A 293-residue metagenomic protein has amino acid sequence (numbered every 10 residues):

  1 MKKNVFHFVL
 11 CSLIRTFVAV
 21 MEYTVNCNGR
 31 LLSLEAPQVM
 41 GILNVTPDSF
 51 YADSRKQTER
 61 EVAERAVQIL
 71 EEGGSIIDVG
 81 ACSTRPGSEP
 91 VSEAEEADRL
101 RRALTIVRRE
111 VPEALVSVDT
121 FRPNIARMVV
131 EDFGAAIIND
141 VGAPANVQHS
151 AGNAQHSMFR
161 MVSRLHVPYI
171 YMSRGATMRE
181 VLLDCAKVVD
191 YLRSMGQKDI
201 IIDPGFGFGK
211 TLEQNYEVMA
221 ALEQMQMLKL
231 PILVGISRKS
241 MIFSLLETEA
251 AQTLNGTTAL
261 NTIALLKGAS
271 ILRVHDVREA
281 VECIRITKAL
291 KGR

Functional and structural regions predicted by a protein language model:
M1, H7-F17, N26, E35 (+1 more regions): Short, basic, low-complexity termini and linkers enriched in Ser/Thr/Gly/Pro that act as targeting/leader peptides
V20-T46, R293: N-terminal amphipathic alpha-helix/helix-capping segment at the start of soluble metabolic enzymes
C27, S49-R65, T84-R102, I106-R108 (+4 more regions): Active-site-adjacent loop and "lid" segments of alpha/beta metabolic enzymes
M40, G74, L115, A135-A136 (+1 more regions): Hydrophobic "anchor" residues on beta-strands that sit immediately upstream of conserved functional sites
L43, I69, G73, I138 (+3 more regions): Conserved, mostly hydrophobic/aromatic
R65-G80: Catalytic domains of carbohydrate-active enzymes, especially glycoside hydrolases
I200-G209: Conserved strand-turn element in the central/C-terminal portion of the radical SAM core barrel that lines
